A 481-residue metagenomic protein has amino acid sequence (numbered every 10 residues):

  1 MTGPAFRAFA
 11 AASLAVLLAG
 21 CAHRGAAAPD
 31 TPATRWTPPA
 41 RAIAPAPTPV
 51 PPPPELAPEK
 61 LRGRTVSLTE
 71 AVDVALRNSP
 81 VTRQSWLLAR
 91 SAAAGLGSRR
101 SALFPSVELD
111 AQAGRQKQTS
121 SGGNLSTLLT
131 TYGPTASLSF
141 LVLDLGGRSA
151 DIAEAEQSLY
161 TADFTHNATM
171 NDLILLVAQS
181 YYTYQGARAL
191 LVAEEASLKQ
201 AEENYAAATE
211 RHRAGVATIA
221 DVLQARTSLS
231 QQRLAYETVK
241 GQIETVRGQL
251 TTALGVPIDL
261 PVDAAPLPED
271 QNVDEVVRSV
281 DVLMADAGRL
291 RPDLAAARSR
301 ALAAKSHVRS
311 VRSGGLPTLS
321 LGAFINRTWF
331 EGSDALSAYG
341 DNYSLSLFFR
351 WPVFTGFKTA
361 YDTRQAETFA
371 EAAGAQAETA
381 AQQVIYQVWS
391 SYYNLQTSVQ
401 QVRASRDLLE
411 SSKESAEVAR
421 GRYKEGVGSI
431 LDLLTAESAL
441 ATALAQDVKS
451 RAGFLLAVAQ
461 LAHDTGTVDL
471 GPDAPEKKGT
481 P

Functional and structural regions predicted by a protein language model:
M1-V74, K240-D286, Q460-P481: Terminal intrinsically disordered/low-complexity segments used for targeting and assembly
A22, F164-D286, S391-N394, S398 (+4 more regions): Periplasmic alpha-helical coiled-coil/stalk elements that build and connect Gram-negative outer-membrane
T65, S126-T130, V277, Y339-D341 (+1 more regions): Short sequence motifs at beta-strands and strand-loop junctions characteristic of Gram-negative outer-membrane
R83, S106-L128, V142-A168, A187-R188 (+5 more regions): Small/polar (Gly/Ser/Thr/Ala-rich) solvent-exposed segments that form structured loops/beta-strands/short helices used
R100, S139-L141, R309-R312, F348-R350: Transmembrane beta-barrel domains of outer membrane proteins
Y132-L138, L283, Y343-F349: Hydrophobic, lipid-facing positions within transmembrane beta-strands of outer-membrane proteins
H212-V216, Y423-V427, D464: A short glycine-centered flexible hinge/capping loop motif at secondary-structure junctions
